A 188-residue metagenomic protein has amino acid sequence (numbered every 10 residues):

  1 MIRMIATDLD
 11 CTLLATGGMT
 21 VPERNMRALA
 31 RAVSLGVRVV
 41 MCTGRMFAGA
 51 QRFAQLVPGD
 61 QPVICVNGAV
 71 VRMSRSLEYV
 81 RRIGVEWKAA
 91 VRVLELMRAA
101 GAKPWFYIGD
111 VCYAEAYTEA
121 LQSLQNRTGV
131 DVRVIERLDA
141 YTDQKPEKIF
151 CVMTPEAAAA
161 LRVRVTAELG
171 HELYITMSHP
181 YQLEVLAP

Functional and structural regions predicted by a protein language model:
M1-M4, P22, A187-P188: Mg2+-dependent phosphoryl-transfer enzymes with acidic/Ser/Thr/Gly-rich catalytic loops
M1-T7, A30, S34: Non-catalytic pre-domain segments flanking phosphatase-related domains
R3-G18, V93: Asp-based phosphoryl-transfer active-site loop
M4, P62, I149: Short, Asp-centered acidic motifs that coordinate Mg2+ and/or phosphate in catalytic or ligand-binding sites
G18, E86, T154-P155: Short beta->alpha junction loops/turns
E23-L121: Active-site phosphate-binding/coordination module
L96, A100-P188: Conserved acidic, metal-coordinating active-site core of Asp-based, Mg2+-dependent phosphoryl-transfer enzymes
